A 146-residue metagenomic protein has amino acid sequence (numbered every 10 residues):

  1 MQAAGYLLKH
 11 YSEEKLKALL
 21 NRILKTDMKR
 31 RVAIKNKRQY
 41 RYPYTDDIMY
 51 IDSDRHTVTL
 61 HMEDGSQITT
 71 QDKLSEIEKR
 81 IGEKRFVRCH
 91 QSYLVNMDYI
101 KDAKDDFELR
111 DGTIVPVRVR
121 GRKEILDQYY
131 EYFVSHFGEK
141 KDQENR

Functional and structural regions predicted by a protein language model:
L8-K9: A Lys-centered signature of the CheY-like receiver
E13-R146: Basic, polyanion-interacting recognition surfaces, primarily in bacterial LytTR/OmpR-type DNA-binding effector domains
